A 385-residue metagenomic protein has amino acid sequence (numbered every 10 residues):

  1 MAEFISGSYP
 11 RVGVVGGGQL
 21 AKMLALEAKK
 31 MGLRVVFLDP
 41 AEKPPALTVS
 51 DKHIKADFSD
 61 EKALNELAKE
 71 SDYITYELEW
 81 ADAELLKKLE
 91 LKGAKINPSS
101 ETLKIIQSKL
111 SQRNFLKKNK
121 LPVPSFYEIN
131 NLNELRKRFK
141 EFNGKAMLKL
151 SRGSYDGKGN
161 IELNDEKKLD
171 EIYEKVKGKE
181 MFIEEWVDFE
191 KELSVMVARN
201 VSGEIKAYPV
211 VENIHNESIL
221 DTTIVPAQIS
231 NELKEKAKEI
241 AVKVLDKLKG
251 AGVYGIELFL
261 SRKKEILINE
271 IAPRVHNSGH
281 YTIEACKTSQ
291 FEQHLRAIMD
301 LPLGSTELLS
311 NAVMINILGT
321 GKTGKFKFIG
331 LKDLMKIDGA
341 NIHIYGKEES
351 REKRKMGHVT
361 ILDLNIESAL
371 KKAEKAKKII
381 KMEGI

Functional and structural regions predicted by a protein language model:
M1-Q107, S111, N133: ATP-binding N-terminal substructure of ATP-dependent carboxylate-amine bond-forming enzymes
S8, R296-I385: Peripheral (often C-terminal) accessory segments that flank ATP-dependent C-N-forming ligase machineries
P10, P124, K158, K191-L193 (+6 more regions): Change "...and in nucleic-acid phosphodiester-cleaving endonucleases..." to "...and in nucleic-acid processing enzymes
D60, S108, N131-E134, D165-K168 (+1 more regions): Acidic/polar helix N-cap motif
P98-I161: A conserved helix-loop-beta module that forms one wall/lid of the active-site cleft in ATP-utilizing catalytic domains
G159-K263: Internal nucleotide-binding/catalytic subdomain
K236-I256, R262, A272-T323: Active-site "cap" helix and flanking loop/linker of ATP-utilizing ligase/carboxylase catalytic domains
